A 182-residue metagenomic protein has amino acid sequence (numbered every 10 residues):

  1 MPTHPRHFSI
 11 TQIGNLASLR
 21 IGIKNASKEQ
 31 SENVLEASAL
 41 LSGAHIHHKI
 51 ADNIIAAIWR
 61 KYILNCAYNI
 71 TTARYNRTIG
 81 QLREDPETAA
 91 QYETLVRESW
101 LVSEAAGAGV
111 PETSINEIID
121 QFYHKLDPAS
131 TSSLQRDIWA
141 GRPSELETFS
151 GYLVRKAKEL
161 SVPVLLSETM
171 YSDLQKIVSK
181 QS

Functional and structural regions predicted by a protein language model:
M1-A57, K61, A67: Rossmann-fold dinucleotide-binding core
S9-K24, A73-L82, S130-W139: Helix-loop-beta segment of a Rossmann-like dinucleotide-binding subdomain
K24-N25, E87, Q121, A140: Short, contiguous strand/loop micro-motifs
A44, I70-R74, I177, Q181: A short secondary-structure junction motif
I55-R83, E87-W100, L126-D127: Active-site-proximal catalytic alpha-helix in oxidoreductases
E93-S182: NAD(P)-dependent Rossmann-like dehydrogenase/reductase catalytic/cofactor-binding core
